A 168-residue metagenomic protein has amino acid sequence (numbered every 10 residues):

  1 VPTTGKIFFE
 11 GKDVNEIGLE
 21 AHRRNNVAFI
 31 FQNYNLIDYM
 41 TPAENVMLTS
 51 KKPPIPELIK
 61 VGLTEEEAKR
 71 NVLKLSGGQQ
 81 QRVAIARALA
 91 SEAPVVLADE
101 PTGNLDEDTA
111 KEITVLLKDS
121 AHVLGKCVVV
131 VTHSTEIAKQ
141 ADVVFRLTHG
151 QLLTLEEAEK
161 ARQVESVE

Functional and structural regions predicted by a protein language model:
T4-D13: Conserved ABC transporter NBD signature motif
V14-A28: ABC ATPase NBD coupling module
P53-E67: Conserved ABC ATPase "signature" region
N71-L75, Q79-Q81: Conserved ABC ATPase signature
I85: Hydrophobic anchor residue at the start of the ABC signature
E92: Conserved catalytic motifs of ABC-family nucleotide-binding domains
V96-D99: Catalytic Walker B motif of ABC-type/P-loop ATPase nucleotide-binding domains
